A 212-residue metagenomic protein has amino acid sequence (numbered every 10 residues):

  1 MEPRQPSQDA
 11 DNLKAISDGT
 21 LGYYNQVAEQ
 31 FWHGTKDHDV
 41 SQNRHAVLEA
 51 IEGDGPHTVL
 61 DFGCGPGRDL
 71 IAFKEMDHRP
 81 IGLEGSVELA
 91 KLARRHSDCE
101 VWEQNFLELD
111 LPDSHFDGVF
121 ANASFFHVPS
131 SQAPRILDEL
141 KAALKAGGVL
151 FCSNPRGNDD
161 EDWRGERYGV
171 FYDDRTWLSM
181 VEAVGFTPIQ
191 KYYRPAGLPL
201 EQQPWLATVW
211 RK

Functional and structural regions predicted by a protein language model:
E2-D54: Conserved class I S-adenosyl-L-methionine
G55-G65: Conserved class I S-adenosyl-L-methionine
P66-E108: Class I SAM-dependent methyltransferase SAM/SAH-binding core
L107-V119: A short acidic, Gly/Pro-enriched loop at the edge of an enzyme's catalytic core that lines a small-molecule cofactor
P134-A146: A short glycine-rich, Lys/Arg-flanked "PGG" loop and its adjoining helix->strand segment in the class I
G147-N154: Conserved beta-strand signature within the Rossmann-like core of class I S-adenosyl-L-methionine
D160-T176: Acceptor-substrate binding/catalytic loop of class I
G197-K212: Core SAM-dependent methyltransferase catalytic element
